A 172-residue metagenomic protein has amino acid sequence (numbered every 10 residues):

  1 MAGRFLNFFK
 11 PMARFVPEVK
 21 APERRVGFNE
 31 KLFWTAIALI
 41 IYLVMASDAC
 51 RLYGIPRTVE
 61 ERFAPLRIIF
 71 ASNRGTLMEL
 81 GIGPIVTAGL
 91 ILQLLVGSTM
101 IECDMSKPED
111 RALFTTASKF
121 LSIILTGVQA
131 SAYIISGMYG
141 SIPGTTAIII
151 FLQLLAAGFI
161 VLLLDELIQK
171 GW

Functional and structural regions predicted by a protein language model:
M1-W172: Core subunits and conserved enzymes of cellular information-processing and envelope-translocation systems across
